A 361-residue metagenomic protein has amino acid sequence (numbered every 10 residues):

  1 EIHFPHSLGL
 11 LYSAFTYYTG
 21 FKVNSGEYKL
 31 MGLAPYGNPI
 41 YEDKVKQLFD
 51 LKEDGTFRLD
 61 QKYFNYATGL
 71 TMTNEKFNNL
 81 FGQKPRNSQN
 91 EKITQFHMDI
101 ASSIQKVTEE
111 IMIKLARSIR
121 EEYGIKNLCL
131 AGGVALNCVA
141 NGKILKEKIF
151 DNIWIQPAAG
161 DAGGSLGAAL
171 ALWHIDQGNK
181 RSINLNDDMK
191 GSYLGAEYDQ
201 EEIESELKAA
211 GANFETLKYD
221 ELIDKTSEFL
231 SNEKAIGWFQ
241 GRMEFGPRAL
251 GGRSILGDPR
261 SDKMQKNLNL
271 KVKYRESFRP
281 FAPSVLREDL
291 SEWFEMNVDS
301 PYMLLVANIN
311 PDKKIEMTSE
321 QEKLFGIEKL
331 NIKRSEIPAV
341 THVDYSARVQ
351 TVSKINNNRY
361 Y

Functional and structural regions predicted by a protein language model:
E1-T94, R117, K126-N127, N141-Y361: Flexible beta->alpha loop and helix N-cap segments adjacent to enzyme active/binding sites
F15, M112, G133: Conserved hydrophobic/aromatic pocket- or pore-lining residues that grip, position, or stack substrates in active sites
H97, A101: Active-site-adjacent structural elements in enzyme catalytic domains
S102, G132, I155-P157: Short glycine-centered, acidic/aromatic-flanked micro-motifs in structured strand/loop junctions that mark active-site
S102-L128, Y360: Phosphate/ATP-binding catalytic cores across multiple sugar-kinase/actin-like superfamilies, primarily ASKHA
L128-L136: Glycine-rich beta-strand-to-loop/alpha-helix junction loops that act as flexible
